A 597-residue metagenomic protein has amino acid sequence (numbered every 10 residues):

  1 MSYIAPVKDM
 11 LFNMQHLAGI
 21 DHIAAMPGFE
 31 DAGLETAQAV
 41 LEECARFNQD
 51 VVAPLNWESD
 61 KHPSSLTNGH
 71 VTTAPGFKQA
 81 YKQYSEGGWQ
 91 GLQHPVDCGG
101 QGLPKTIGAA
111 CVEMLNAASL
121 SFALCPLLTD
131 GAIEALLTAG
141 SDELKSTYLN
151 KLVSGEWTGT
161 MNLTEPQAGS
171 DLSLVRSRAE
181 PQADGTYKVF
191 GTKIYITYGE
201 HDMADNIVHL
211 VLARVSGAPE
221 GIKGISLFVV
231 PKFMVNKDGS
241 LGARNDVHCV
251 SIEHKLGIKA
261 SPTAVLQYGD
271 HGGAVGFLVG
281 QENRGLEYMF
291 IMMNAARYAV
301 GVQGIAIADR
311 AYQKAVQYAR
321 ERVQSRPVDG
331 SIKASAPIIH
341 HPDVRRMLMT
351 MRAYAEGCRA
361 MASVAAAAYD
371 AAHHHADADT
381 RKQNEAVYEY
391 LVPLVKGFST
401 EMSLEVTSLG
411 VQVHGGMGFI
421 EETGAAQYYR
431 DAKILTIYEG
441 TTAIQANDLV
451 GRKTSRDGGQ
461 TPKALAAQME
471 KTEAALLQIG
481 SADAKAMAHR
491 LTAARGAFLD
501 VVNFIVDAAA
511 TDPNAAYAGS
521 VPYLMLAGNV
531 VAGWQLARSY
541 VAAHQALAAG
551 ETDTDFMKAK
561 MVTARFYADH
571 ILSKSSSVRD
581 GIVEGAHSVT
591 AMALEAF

Functional and structural regions predicted by a protein language model:
M1-A123, E143, T147, D370 (+2 more regions): Amphipathic, small/basic residue-rich leader segments at the start of a protein or domain
M1-A25, A274-N283, K314, R320-E321 (+1 more regions): Acidic, low-complexity proline/glycine-rich segments
H16, P181, I258, V364 (+2 more regions): Alpha-helix capping/hinge segments and adjacent helical runs
G28-D31, K61-T73, R284-A299, Q313-R352 (+4 more regions): Glycine-rich cofactor-pocket loops
S64, F77, L128-T129, G140-Q182 (+4 more regions): Internal maturation/activation junctions in enzymes
T186-R244: A short core secondary-structure module
Y195-T197, M234-V250, K255, P262-A296 (+2 more regions): A glycine-rich, basic-preceded beta-loop-alpha segment at the flavin cofactor/substrate interface of flavin-utilizing
R456, T472-F597: C-terminal amphipathic alpha-helical interaction region
